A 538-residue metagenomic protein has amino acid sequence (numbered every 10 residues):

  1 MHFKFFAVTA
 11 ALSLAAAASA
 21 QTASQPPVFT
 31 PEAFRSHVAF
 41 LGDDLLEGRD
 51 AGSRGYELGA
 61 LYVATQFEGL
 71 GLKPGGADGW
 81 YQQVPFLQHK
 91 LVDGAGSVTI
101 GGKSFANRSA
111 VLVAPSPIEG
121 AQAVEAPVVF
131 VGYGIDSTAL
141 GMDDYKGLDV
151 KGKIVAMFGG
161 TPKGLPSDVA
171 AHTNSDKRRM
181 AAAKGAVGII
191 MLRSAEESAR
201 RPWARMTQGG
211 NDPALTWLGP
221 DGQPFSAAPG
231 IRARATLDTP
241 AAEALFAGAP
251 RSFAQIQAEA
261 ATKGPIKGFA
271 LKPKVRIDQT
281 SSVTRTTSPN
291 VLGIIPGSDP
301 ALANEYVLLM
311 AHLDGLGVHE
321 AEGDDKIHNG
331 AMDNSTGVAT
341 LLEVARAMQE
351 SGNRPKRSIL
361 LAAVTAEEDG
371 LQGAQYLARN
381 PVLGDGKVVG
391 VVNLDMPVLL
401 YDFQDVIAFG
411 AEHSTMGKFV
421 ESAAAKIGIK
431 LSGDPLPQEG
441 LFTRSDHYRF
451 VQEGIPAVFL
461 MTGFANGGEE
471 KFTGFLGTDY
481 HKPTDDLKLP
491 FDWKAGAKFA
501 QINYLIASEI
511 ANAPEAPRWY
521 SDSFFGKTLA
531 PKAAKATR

Functional and structural regions predicted by a protein language model:
M1-A7: Bacterial N-terminal signal peptides that target proteins for export
A7-A17: Bacterial N-terminal signal peptides
T22-V28, D44-R54, G69, G96 (+11 more regions): Second-shell loop/turn segments in exported
P26-P74, G147-D149, K153-T173, R178 (+3 more regions): Catalytic-core environment of secreted peptidases
E47-V155, G159-K163, L271, V283 (+1 more regions): Noncatalytic luminal/extracellular "stalk/propeptide" segments of secretory-pathway proteins
K103-R108, T216-F253, V364-K471, L476: Metal-dependent peptidase/peptidase-like ectodomains
S104-G147, P224-G330, R346, E350: Soluble metallo-hydrolase cores and metallopeptidase-like ectodomains found primarily in the secretory/periplasmic
R346, E350, M461, G467-L529: His/Asp/Glu-rich mid-to-C-terminal helical/loop segments that flank catalytic regions of hydrolases
